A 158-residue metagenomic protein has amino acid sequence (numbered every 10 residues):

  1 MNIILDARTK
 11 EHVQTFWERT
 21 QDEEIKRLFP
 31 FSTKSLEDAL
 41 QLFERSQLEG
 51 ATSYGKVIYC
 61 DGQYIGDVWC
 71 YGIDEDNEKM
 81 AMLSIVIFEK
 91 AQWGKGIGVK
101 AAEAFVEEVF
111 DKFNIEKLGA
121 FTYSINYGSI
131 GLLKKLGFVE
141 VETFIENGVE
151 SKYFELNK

Functional and structural regions predicted by a protein language model:
M1-D22, S53-G55, C60-K158: Acyl-donor (CoA/ACP) binding surface of acyl/acetyltransferases
D22-I25, L48: Short helix-loop boundary/capping segments at the starts of domains
I25-E44: Conserved GNAT-fold acetyl-CoA-binding loop/helix
L36-E37, G50, E150: A short hydrophobic/aromatic micro-motif that marks alpha-helical segments and, especially, helix-coil
R45-S46, E108: A generic secondary-structure signal
S46-T52: Short loop/turn motifs at secondary-structure junctions and domain boundaries
